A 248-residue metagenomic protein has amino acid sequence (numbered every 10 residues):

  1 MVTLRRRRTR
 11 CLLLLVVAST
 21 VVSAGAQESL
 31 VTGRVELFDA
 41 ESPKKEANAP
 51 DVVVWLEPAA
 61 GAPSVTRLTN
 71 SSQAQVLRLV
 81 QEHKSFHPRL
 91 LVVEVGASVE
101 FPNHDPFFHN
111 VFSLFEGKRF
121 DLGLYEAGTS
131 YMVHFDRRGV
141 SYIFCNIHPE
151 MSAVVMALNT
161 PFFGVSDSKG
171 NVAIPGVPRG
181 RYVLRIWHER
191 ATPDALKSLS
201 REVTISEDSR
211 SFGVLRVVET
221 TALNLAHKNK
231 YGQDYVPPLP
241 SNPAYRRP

Functional and structural regions predicted by a protein language model:
V2-L12: Bacterial N-terminal signal peptides that target proteins for export
C11-T20: Bacterial N-terminal signal peptides
V22-A26: Sec/Tat signal peptide C-region and signal peptidase I cleavage site
Q27-P248: Extracytoplasmic copper-binding redox domains, predominantly the cupredoxin/blue-copper superfamily
